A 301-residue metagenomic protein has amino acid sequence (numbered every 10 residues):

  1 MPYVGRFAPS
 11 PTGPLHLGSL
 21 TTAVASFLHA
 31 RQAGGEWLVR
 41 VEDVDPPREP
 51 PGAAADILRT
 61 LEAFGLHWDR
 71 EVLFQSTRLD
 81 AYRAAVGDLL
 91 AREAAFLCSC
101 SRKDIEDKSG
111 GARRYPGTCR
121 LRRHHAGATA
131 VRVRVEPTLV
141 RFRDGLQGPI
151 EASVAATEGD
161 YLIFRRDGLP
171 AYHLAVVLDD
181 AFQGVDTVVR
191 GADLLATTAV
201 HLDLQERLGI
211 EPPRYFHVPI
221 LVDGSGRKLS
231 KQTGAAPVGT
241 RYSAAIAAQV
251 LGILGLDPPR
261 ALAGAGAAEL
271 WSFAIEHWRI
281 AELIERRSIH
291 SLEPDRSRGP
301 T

Functional and structural regions predicted by a protein language model:
M1-G110, A192-I210, L262-A267, T301: N-terminal Rossmann-like or analogous alpha/beta NTP/dinucleotide-binding catalytic cores that position adenine
M1-T12, Q32, A128, T138 (+1 more regions): Non-catalytic terminal extensions that flank enzyme cores
G5, V39, V131-V133, I163 (+3 more regions): Generic structural hydrophobic/aromatic packing signal, biased to beta-strands
H16, R78-R83, L174, L178 (+4 more regions): Noncatalytic linker/hinge segments flanking ATPase motor cores
E42, L73, H217, R241-Y242 (+1 more regions): Sparse recognition of residues in long alpha-helices and their boundaries
P50-T157, A267-A274, W278-T301: Active-site neighborhoods of enzyme catalytic cores
R102-T240, P258, P294-T301: Active-site cores that bind ATP or allylic diphosphates and position pyrophosphate for catalysis
